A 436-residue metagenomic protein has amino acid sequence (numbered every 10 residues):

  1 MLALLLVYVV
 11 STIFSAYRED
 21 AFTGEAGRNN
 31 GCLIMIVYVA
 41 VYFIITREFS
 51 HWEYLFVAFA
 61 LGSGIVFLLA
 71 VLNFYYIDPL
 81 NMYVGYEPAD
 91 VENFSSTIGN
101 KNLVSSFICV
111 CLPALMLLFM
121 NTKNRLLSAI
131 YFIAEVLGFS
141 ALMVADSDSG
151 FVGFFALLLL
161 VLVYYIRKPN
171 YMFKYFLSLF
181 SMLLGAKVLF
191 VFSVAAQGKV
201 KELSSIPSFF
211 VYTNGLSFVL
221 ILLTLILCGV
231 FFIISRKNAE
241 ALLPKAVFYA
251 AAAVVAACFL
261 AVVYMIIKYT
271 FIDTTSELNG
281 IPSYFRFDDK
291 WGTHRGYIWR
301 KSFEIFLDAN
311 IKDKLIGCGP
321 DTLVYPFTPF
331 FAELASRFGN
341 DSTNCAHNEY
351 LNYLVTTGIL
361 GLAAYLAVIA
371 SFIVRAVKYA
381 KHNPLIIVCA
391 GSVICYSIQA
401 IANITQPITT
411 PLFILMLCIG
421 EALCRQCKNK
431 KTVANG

Functional and structural regions predicted by a protein language model:
L2-S15, G31-I44, E53-V91, S96-N238 (+4 more regions): Alpha-helical transmembrane segments of multi-pass inner-membrane proteins
D20, V91, R337-T343: Membrane-interface amphipathic/re-entrant loop segments adjacent to transmembrane helices in multi-pass membrane
F22-C32: Non-cytosolic membrane-interface motifs at loop->transmembrane helix junctions
P88-V91, L216-S217, I281-I298, T328-P329 (+2 more regions): Luminal/periplasmic active-site loops of membrane-embedded glycosylation enzymes
N100, D289, T293-S342, T357-G361: TM-adjacent membrane-interface loops and short helices in multi-pass inner/ER membrane proteins
I233-A239, C424-V433: Membrane-interface capping segments at transmembrane-helix boundaries
M265-Y284, K290-L307: Juxtamembrane membrane-water interface segments immediately following transmembrane helices in multi-pass
